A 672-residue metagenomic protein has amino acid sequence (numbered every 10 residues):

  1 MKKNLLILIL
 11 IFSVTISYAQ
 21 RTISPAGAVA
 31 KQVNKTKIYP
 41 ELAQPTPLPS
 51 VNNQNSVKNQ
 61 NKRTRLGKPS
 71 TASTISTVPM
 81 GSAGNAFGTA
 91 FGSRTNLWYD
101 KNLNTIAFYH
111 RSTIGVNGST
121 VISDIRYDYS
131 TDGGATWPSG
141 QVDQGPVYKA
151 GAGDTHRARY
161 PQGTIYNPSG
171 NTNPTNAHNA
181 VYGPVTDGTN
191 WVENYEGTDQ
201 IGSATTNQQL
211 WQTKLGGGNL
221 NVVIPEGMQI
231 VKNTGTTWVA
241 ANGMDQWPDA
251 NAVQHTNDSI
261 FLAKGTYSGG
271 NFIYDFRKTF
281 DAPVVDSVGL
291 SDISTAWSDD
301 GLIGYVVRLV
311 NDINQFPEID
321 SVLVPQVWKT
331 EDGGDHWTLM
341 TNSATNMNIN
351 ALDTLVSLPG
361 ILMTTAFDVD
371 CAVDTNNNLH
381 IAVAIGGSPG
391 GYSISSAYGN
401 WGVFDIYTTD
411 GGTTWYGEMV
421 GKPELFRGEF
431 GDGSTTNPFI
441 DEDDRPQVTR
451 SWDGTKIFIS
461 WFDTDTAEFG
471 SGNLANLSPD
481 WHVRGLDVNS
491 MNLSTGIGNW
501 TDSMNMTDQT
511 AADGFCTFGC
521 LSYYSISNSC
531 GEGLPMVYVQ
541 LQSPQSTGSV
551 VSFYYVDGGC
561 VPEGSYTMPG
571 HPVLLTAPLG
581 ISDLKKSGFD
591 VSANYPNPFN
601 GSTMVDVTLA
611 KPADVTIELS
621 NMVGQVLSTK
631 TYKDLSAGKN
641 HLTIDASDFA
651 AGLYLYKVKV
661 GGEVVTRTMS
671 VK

Functional and structural regions predicted by a protein language model:
M1, A19-Q20: Initiator methionine at the very start of the polypeptide chain
K3-L8, T15, D583-K672: C-terminal outer-membrane/trafficking sorting elements
S13-A19: C-terminal segment of classical bacterial N-terminal signal peptides
Q20-P578: Extracellular, repeat-based ectodomains that mediate carbohydrate processing or recognition
